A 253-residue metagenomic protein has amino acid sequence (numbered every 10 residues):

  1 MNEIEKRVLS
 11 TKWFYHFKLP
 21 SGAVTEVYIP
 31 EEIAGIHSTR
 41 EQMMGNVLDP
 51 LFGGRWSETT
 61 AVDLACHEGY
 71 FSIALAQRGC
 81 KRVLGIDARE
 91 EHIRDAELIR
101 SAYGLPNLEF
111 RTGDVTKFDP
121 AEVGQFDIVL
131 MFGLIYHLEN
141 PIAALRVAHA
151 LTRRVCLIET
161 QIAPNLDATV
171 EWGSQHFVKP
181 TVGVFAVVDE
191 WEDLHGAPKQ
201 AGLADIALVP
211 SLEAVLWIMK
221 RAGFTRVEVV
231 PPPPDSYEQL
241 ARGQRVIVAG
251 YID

Functional and structural regions predicted by a protein language model:
M1-Q125, F132, V230, A241-D253: Conserved N-terminal segment of class I S-adenosyl-L-methionine
E90, L138-E139: A structural helix-start
L130-M131, E139-I252: S-adenosyl-L-methionine-dependent methyltransferase catalytic module, highlighting the catalytic core
I135: Conserved SAM-binding site of S-adenosyl-L-methionine-dependent methyltransferases, i.e., the hydrophobic residues
